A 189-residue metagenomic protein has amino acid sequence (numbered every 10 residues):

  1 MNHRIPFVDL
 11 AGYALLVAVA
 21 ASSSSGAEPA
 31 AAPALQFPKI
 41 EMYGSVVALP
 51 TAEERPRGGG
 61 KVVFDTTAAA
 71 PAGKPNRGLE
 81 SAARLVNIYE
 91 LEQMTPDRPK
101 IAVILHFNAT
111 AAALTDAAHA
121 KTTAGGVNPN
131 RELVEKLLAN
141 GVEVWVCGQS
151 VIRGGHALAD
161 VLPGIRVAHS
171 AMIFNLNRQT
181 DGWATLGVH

Functional and structural regions predicted by a protein language model:
M1-P6: N-terminal secretory signal peptides that target proteins for export/translocation
L10-S22: Bacterial N-terminal signal peptides
A20-A30: Bacterial Sec-dependent signal peptides at the C-terminal "C-region" and cleavage site
E28-K39, Y43, L114-H189: A cross-taxonomic marker for long C-terminal extensions/tails that follow the last structured domain
P50-E54: Acidic, glycine/proline-rich low-complexity segments that act as flexible tails and inter-domain linkers
R55-P71, L114-H119: Acidic/histidine-rich, surface-exposed loop or edge segments in extracytoplasmic proteins
N76-M94: Histidine-anchored nucleotide/phosphate-binding helix
T95-A113: Acidic helix-start/capping segments at beta-turn-to-alpha-helix junctions
